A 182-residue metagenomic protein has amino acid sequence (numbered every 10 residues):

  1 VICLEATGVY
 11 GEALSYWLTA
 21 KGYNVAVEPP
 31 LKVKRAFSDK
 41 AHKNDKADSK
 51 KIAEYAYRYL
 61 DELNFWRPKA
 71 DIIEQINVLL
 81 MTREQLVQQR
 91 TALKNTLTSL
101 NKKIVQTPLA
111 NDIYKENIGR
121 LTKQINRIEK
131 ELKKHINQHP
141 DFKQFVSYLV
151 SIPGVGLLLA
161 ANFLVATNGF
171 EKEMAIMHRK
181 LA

Functional and structural regions predicted by a protein language model:
V1, L79, K130-L132, A160-N162: A short, structure-level motif marking secondary-structure boundaries and short turns
V1-L109, R120-T122: Phosphate- and other anionic-substrate recognition elements at nucleic-acid/protein interfaces
E12-S15, Q144, M174-M177: Short Gly/charged-rich anion-binding patches and loops
E74-N77, M81, E116, Q144-S147 (+1 more regions): Positions in alpha-helical segments
N101-L158, T167: Helix-hairpin-helix/helix-loop-helix acidic hairpins
G154-L157, A161-A182: Phosphate-backbone recognition surface of nucleic-acid-processing proteins
